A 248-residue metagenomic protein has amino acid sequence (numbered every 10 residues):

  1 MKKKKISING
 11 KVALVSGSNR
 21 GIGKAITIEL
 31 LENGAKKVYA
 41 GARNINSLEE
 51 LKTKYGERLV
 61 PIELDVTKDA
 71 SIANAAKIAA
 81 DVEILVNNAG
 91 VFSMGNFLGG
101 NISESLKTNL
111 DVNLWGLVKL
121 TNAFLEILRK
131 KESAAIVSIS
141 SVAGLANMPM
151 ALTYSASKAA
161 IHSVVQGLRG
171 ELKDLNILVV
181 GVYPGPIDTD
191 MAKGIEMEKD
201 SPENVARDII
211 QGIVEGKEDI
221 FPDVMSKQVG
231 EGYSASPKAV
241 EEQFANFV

Functional and structural regions predicted by a protein language model:
V12, N19-R20: Conserved glycine-rich cofactor-binding loop
L31-E50: Conserved glycine-rich Rossmann-like NAD(P)H-binding loop of the short-chain dehydrogenase/reductase
K54-K68: Rossmann-fold cofactor-recognition segment
F92-K107, M150-T153: Conserved mid-core segment of classical short-chain dehydrogenase/reductases
T121, S157: Active-site helix of classical SDR
S141: Residue(s) in the substrate-gating loop at a strand-loop-helix junction that position the organic substrate next
G181, T189, K193-E231: C-terminal helical subdomain
